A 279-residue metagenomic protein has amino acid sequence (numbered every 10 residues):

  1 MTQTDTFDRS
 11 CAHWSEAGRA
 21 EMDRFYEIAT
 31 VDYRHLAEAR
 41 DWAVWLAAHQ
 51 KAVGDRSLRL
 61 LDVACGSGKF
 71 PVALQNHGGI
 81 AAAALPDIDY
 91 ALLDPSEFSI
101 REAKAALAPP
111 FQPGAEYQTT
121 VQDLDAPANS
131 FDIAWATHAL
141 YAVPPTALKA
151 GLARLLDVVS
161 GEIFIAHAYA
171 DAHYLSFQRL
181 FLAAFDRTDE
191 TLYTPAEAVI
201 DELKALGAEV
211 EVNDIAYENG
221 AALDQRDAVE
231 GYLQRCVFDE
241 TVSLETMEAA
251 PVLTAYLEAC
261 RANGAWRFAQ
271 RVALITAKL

Functional and structural regions predicted by a protein language model:
T2-D55: Class I SAM-dependent methyltransferase Rossmann-like catalytic core, especially the SAM/SAH-binding loop
R59-D123: Class I SAM-dependent methyltransferase SAM/SAH-binding core
W135: A conserved beta-strand element that flanks and buttresses the S-adenosyl-L-methionine
H138-A139: Short catalytic micro-motifs in class I SAM-dependent methyltransferases
A142-L155: A short, conserved alpha-helix within the catalytic core of class I
E162-E190: Conserved class I S-adenosyl-L-methionine
T191-G207: Short alpha-helix
E209-L279: Conserved Class I S-adenosyl-L-methionine
